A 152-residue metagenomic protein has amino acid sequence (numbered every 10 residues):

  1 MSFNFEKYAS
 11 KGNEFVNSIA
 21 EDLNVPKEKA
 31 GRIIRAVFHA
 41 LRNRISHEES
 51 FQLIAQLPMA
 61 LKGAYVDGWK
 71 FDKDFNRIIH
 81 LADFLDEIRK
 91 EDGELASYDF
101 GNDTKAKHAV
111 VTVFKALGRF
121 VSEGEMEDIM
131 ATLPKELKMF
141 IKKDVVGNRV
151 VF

Functional and structural regions predicted by a protein language model:
M1, F5-Y8, G12, I54 (+3 more regions): Intrinsic-disorder-associated interaction segments
M1-N17, E21, V145-F152: Intrinsic N-terminal pre-sequences and regulatory tails
F3-F5, F15, F38, F51 (+8 more regions): Phenylalanine-focused residue identity feature
K7, K11, K27-K29, K62 (+6 more regions): Context-gated lysine
Y8-P26, R32-H39, H80-D99: Short, flexible domain-boundary/linker segments around small modular repeats
N24-R35, R42-F51, F100-T112, A116-A131: Short, low-complexity cationic-aromatic patches
I45-R77, V121-F152: Extended intrinsically disordered, low-complexity coil regions enriched in Ser, Thr, Gly, Ala and often Pro
Y65, W69-V121: Short, solvent-exposed interaction modules
